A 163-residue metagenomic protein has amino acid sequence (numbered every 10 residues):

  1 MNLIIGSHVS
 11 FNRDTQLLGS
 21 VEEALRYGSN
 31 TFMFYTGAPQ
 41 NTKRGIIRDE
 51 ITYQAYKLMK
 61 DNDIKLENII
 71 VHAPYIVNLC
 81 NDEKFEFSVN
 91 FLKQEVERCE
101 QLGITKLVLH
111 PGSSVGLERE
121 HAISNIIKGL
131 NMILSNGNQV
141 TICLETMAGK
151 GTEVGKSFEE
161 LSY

Functional and structural regions predicted by a protein language model:
M1-A73, N78-E97: N-terminal pre-domain/capping segments
N78-Y163: Active-site acidic/histidine proton-transfer and metal-coordination neighborhood in alpha/beta enzyme cores
